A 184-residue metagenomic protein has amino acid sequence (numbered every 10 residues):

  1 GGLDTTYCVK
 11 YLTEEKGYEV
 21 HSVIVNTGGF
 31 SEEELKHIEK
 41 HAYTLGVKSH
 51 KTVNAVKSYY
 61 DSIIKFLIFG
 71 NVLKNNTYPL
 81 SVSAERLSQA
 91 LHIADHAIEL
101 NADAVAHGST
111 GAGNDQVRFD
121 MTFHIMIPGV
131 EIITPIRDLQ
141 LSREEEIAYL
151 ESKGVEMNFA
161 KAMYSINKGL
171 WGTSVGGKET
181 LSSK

Functional and structural regions predicted by a protein language model:
L3-K184: Nucleotide-activated chemistry modules centered on ATP-dependent adenylation/adenylyltransferase
